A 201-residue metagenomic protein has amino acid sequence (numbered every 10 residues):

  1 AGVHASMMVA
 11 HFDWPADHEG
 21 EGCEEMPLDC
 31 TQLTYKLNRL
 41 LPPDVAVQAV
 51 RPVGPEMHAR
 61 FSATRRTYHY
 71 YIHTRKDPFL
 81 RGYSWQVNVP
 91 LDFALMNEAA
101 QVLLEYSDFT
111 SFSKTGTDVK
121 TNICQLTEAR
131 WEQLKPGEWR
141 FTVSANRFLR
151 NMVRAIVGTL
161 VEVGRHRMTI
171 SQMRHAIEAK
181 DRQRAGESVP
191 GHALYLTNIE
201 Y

Functional and structural regions predicted by a protein language model:
A1-Y201: Structured-RNA-binding interfaces characteristic of tRNA pseudouridine synthases
